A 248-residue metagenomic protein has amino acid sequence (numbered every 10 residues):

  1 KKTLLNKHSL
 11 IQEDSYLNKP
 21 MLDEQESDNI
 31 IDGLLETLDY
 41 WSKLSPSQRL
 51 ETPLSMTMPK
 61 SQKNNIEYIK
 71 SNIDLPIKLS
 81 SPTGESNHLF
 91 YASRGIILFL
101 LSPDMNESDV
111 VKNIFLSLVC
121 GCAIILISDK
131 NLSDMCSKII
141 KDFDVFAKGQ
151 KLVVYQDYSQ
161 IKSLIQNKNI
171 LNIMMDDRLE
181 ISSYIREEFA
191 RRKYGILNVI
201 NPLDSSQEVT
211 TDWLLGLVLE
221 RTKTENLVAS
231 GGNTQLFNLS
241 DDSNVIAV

Functional and structural regions predicted by a protein language model:
K1-Q62, V218, N226-A229, Q235-S240 (+1 more regions): N-terminal alpha-helical segment of soluble enzymes
K63-E107, G149, Q156-N169: Donor nucleotide-activated moiety binding/catalytic core segment of transferases that use nucleotide-activated donors
I77-D144: Conserved small-residue-rich beta-alpha loop and adjacent elements that most often cradle the phosphate/pyrophosphate
M105, E180-I181: Glycine-rich nucleotide phosphate-binding loop and flanking beta-alpha elements of Rossmann-like dinucleotide-binding
L164-L171, V209-K223: Short, surface-exposed amphipathic charged segments that create phosphate/polyanion-binding patches used for binding
L171-D177: Periplasmic-binding protein-like
I181-W213: A short, gly/pro- and small-residue-rich
